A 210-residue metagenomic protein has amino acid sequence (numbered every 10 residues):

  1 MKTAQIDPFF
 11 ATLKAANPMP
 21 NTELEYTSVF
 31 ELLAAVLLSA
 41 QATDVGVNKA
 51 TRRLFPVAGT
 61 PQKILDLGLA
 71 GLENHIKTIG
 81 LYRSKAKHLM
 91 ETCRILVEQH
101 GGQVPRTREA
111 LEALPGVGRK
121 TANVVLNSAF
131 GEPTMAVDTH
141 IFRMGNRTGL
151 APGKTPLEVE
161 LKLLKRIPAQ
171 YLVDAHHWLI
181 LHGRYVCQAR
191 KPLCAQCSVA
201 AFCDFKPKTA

Functional and structural regions predicted by a protein language model:
K2-A210: Catalytic cores of DNA base-excision repair glycosylases
